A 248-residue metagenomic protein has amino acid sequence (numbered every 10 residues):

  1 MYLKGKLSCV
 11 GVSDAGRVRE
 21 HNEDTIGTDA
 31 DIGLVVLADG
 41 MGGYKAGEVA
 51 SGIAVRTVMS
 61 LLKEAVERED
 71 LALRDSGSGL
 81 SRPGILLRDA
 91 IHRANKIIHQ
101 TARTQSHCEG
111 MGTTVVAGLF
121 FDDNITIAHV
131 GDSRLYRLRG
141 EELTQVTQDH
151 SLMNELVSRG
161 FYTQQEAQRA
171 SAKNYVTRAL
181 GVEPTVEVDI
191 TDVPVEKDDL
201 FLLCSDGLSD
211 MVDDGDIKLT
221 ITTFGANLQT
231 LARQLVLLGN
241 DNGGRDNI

Functional and structural regions predicted by a protein language model:
M1-I248: PP2C/PPM-type serine/threonine phosphatase catalytic domain
